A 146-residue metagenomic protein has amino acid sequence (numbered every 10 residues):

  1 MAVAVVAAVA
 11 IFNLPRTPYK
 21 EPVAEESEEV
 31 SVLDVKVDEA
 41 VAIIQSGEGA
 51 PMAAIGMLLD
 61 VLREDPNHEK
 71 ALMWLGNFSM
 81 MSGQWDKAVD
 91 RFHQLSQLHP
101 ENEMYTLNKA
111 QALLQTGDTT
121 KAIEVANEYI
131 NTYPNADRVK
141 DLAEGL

Functional and structural regions predicted by a protein language model:
M1-V35: Long, contiguous interaction/recruitment modules in multidomain scaffold/adaptor proteins
E29-E64, W74: Alpha-helical segment of the N-proximal tetratricopeptide repeat
Q45-G47, M81-S82, Q115-T116, G145: Register position in tetratricopeptide repeats
A71, Y105, R138-V139: TPR alpha-solenoid repeat register
W74, N108, D141-G145: Canonical tetratricopeptide repeat
